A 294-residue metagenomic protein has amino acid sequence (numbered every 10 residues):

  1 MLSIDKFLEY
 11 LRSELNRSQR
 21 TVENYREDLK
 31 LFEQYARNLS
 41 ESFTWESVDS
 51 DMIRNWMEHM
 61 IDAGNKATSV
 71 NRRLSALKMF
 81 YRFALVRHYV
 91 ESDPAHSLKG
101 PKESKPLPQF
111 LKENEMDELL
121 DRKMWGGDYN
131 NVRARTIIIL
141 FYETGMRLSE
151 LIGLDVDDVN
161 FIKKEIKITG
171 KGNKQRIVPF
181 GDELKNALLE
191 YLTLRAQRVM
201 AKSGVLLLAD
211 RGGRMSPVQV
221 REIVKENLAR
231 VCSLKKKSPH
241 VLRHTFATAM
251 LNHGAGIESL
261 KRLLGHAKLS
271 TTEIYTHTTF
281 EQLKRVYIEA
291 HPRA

Functional and structural regions predicted by a protein language model:
M1-A294: Conserved catalytic core of the tyrosine transesterase superfamily
